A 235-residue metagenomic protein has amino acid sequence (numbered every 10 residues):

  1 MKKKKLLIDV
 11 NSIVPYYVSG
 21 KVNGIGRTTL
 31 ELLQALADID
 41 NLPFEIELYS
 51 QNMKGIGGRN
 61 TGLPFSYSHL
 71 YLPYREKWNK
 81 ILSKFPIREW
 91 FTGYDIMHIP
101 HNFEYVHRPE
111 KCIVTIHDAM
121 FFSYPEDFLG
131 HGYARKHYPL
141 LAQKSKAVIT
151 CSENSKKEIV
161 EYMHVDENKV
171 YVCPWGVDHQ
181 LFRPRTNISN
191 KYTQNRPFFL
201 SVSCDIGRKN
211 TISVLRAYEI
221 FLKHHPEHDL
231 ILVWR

Functional and structural regions predicted by a protein language model:
M1-R235: Carbohydrate transferase catalytic cores enriched for Leloir-type hexosyltransferases
